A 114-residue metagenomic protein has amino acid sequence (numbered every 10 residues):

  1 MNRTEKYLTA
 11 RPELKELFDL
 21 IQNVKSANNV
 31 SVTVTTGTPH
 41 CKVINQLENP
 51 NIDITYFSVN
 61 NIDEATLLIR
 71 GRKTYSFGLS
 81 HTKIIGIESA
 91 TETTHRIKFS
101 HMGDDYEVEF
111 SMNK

Functional and structural regions predicted by a protein language model:
M1-T38: Long, hydrophobic N-terminal alpha-helical segment
K15, V30-T66: Short, structured protein-protein interaction patches enriched in aromatics and acidic/basic residues, typified by
V24-N28, N61-E64, T91-T94: A short, compositionally biased
T33-T38, G71-K73, S100-D105: Short, flexible beta-strand-to-coil junctions
V43-N45, Y75-F77, Y106-V108: Short beta-strand segments
N49, F99-K114: Edge beta-strand at a domain terminus
P50-I62, R72-E92, N113-K114: Structured surface patches comprising rigid loops and adjacent beta-strands/short helices at the edges of well-ordered
N61, A65-G71, H95-H101: Generic recognition of long tandem-repeat/solenoid scaffolds
